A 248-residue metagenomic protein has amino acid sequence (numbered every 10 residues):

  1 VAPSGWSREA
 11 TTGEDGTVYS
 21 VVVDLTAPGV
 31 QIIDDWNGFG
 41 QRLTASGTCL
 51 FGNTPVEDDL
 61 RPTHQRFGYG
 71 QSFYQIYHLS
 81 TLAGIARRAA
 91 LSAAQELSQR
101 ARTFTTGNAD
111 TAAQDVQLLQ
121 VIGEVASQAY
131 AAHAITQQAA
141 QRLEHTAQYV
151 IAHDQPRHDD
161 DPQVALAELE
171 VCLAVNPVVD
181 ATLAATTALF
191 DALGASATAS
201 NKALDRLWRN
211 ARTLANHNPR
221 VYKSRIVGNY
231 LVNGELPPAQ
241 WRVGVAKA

Functional and structural regions predicted by a protein language model:
V1-Q31: A short core secondary-structure module
G38-H133: Glycine-rich beta->alpha junctions and the first turn(s) of the following alpha-helix
G84-R87, G123-Y130, C172, N176-L183 (+2 more regions): Generic structural signal for well-ordered, non-transmembrane alpha-helical segments in soluble/cytosolic regions
E96-F104, A139-D154, L189-A192: Secondary-structure edge/capping motif, primarily at the C-terminal ends of alpha-helices and the immediately following
T106-Q114, H145-A167, A195-T213, R242: Charge-rich, acidic-biased intrinsically disordered regions
E124-P177: C-terminal structural cap/anchor segments
Q163-S200: Charged, glycine-rich active-site and insertion segments that engage polyanionic ligands
D191-A248: Glycine-rich phosphate/cofactor-binding loops in nucleotide/flavin-utilizing enzymes
